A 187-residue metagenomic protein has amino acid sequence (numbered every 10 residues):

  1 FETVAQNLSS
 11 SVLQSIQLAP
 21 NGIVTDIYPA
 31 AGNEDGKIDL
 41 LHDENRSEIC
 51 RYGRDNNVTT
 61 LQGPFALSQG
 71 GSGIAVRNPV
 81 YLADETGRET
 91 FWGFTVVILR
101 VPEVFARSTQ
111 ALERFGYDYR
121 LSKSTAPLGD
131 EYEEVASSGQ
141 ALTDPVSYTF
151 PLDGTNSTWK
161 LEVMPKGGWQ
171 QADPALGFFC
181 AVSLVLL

Functional and structural regions predicted by a protein language model:
F1-V163: Intrinsically disordered, low-complexity polar/acidic regions
S108, M164-L184: Membrane-interface helix-start motif
